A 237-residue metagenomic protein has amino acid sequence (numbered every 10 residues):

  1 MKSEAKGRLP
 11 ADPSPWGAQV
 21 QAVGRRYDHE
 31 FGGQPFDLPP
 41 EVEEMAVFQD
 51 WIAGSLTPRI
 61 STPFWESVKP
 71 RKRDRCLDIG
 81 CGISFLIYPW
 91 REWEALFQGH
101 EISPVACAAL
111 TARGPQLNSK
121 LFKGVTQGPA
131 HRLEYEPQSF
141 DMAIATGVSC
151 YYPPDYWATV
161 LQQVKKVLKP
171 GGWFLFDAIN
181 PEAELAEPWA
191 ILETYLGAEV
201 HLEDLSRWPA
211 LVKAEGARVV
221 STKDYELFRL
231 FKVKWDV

Functional and structural regions predicted by a protein language model:
M1-R73, G82-R132, Y152-W157, W173-V237: Class I (Rossmann-like) S-adenosyl-L-methionine-dependent methyltransferase catalytic domain, capturing the SAM-binding
D74, D141: Conserved acidic residues
I79: Conserved beta-strand/loop positions that form the S-adenosyl-L-methionine
I144: A conserved beta-strand element that flanks and buttresses the S-adenosyl-L-methionine
G147-V148: Short catalytic micro-motifs in class I SAM-dependent methyltransferases
A158-P170: A short glycine-rich, Lys/Arg-flanked "PGG" loop and its adjoining helix->strand segment in the class I
